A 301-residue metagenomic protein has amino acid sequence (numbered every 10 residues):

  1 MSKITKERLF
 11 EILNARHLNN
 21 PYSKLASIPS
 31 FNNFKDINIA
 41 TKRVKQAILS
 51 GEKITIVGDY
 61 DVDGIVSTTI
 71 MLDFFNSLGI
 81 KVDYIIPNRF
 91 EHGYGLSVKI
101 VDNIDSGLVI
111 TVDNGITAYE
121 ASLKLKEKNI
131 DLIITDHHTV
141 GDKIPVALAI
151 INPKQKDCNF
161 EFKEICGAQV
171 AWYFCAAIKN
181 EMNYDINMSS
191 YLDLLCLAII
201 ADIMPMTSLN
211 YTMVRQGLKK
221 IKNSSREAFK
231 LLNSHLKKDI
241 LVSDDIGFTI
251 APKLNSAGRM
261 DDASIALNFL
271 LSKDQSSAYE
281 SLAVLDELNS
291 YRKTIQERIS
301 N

Functional and structural regions predicted by a protein language model:
S2-L108, K128, K179-N301: Hydrophobic helix-and-loop "lid/oligomerization" segment in the mid-to-C-terminal part of catalytic domains
I70-A168: Hydrophobic, small-residue-rich alpha-helical packing segments that form membrane-like cores
K143-Y184, M188-A201, S208-N210: Short alpha-helices
